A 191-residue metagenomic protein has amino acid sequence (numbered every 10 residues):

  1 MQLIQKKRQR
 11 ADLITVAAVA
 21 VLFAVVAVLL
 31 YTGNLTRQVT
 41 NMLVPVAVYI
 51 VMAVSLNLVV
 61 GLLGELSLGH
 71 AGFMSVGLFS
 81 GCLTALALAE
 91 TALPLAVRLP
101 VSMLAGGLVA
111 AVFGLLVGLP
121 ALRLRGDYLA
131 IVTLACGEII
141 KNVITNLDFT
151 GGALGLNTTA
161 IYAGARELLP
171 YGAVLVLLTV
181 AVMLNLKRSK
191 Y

Functional and structural regions predicted by a protein language model:
M1-Y191: Transmembrane alpha-helices and adjacent helix-loop boundaries
